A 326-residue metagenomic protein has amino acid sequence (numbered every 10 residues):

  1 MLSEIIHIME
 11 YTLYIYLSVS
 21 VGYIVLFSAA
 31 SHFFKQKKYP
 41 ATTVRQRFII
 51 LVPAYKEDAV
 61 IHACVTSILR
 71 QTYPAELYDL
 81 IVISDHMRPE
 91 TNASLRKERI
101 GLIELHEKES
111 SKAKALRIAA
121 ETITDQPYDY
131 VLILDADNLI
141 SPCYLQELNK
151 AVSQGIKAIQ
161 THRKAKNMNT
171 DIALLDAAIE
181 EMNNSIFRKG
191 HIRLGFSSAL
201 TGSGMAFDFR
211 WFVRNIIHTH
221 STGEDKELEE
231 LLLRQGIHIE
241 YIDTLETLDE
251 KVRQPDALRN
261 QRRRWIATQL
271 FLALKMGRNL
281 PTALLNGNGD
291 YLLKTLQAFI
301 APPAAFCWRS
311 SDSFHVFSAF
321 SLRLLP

Functional and structural regions predicted by a protein language model:
L2-E10, Y14, A30-V44, L194 (+1 more regions): Basic/Trp-rich segment in TM-proximal cytosolic loops or flexible interdomain/linker regions
R47-I49, D79, E227: Cell-envelope/extracellular polymer assembly enzymes that use nucleotide-activated donors
H62, R88-R96, C143: Acidic helix N-cap motif at the loop->helix transition within catalytic regions of sugar-transfer enzymes
T66-L77: Short, acidic, metal-binding catalytic loop of nucleotide-sugar glycosyltransferases
I83-N92, E107-E109, L139: A conserved acidic beta->alpha catalytic loop
E104, E109-A115, A119, D125 (+3 more regions): Long helical/loop segments within the catalytic core of UDP-sugar-dependent glycosyltransferases, especially the large
P127-L139: Short beta-strand-to-loop acidic/aromatic patch adjacent to the donor-nucleotide binding site
T222-L228: Acidic donor-binding loop at a coil-to-helix junction in glycosyltransferase catalytic cores that engages
